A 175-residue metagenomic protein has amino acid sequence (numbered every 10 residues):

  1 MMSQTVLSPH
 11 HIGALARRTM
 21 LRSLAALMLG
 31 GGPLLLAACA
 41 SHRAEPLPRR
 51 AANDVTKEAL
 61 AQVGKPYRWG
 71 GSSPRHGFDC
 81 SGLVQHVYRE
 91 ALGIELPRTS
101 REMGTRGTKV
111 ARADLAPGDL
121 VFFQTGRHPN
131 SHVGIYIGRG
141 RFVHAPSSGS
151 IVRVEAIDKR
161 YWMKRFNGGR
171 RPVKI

Functional and structural regions predicted by a protein language model:
M1-L34, A38: N-terminal secretory signal peptides
S3-L7, A40-A51, T56, I94 (+3 more regions): Aromatic- and glycine-rich peptidoglycan recognition patches
R17-R18, R98, R171: Short, cationic motifs built from Arg/Lys/His that form the positively charged side of catalytic pockets
M28, A61, R89-E90, I135: Solvent-exposed polar/charged
N53-T56, L60, S81-Q85, L115 (+1 more regions): Extracytoplasmic/secreted envelope proteins and their assembly/folding machinery, especially bacterial periplasmic
A59, V63, V87-Y88, P146 (+1 more regions): Hydrophobic aliphatic residues
K65-P117: Catalytic cysteine-centered active-site loop
